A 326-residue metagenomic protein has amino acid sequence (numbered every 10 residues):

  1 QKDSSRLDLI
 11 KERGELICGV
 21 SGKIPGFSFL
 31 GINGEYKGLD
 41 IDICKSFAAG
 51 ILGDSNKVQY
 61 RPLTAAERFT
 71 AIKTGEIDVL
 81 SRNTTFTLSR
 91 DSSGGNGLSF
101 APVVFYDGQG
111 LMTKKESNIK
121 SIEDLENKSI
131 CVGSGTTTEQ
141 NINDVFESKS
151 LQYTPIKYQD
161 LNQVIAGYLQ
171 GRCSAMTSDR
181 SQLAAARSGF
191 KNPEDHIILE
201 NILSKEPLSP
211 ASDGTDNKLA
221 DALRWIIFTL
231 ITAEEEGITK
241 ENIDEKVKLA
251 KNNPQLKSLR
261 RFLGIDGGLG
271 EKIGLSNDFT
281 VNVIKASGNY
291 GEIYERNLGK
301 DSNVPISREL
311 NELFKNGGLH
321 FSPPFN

Functional and structural regions predicted by a protein language model:
K2-S81, L275, Y290, L313 (+1 more regions): Extracytoplasmic small-molecule ligand-binding "clamshell" domains of the periplasmic binding protein/Venus flytrap
R6, I43-C44, E67-I72, L161-G167 (+2 more regions): Short, hydrophobic alpha-helical packing/hinge segments within bilobed ligand-binding/sensory domains
K11-E12, A48-G53, K73-I77, T85 (+7 more regions): Sec-exported extracytoplasmic/periplasmic mature domains
I17-G26, Y36-I51, T85, D107-Q163: Bilobed "Venus flytrap"/periplasmic-binding protein-like clamshell domains and structurally analogous long
G34-D42, P62-A66, V132-T137, Y158-N162 (+3 more regions): Soluble non-cytosolic domains of exported or imported proteins
D42-A49, K115-I119, E123, K128-S129 (+5 more regions): Extended ligand-binding regions for polar small-molecule ligands
K45, A49, G53, K57-D124 (+2 more regions): Acidic, polar ligand-binding/catalytic clefts
I265-N326: C-terminal functional modules
